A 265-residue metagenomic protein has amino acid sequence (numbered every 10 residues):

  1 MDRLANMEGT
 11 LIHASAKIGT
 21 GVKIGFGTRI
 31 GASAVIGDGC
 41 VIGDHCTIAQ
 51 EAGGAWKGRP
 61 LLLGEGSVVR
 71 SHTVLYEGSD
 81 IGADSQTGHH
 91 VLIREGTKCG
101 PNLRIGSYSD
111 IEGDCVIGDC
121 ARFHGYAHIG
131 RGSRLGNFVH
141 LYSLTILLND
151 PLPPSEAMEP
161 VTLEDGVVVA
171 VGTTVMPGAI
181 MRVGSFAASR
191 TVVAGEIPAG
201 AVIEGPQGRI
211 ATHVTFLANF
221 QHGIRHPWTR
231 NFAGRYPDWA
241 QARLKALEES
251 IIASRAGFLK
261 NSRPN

Functional and structural regions predicted by a protein language model:
M1-R3, M7-E8, R29, V35 (+3 more regions): Glycine-rich hexapeptide-repeat left-handed beta-helix
I24, V69-T73, V169: Extracellular beta-strand-rich, repetitive "passenger/adhesive" scaffolds that bind or process carbohydrates
I48, V74, S79-D80, K98 (+1 more regions): Glycine-rich phosphate-binding "P-loop"
A55, R59-H72, Y76-E77, D84 (+1 more regions): Glycine/small-residue-rich loop that forms an oxyanion/phosphate-binding "nest" at active or ligand-binding sites
R94-E95, G100-P101: Feature captures outer-membrane beta-barrel proteins of Gram-negative bacteria and organelles
